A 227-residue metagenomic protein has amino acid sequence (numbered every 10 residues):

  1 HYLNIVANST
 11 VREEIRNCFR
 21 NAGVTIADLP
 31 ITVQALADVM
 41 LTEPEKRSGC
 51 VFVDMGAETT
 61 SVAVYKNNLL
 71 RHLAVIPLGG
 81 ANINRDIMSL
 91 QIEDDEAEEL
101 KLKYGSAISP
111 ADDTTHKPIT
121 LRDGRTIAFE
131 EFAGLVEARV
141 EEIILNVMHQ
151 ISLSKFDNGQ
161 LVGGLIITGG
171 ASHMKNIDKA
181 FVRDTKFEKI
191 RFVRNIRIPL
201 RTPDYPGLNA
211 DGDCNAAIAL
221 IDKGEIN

Functional and structural regions predicted by a protein language model:
H1-C50, A107-D113, I119-A133, F156-D157 (+1 more regions): Nucleotide/phosphate-binding catalytic cleft detector across ATP-hydrolyzing and phosphate-transferring enzymes
N8-I31, N67-S109: Glycine-rich phosphate-binding loop plus the immediately following alpha-helix
F19, D54, I87, V147 (+2 more regions): Residue-level signature of catalytic and energy-coupling elements of molecular machines, predominantly ATP/GTP-dependent
E43-H72, I87: Gly/Thr-rich phosphate-binding beta-strand-loop-beta motif of the actin/hexokinase/Hsp70
M88-F156, Q160: Gly/charged contiguous loops adjacent to phosphate- or pyrophosphate-bearing nucleotide/cofactor binding elements
S106-I108, G159-D184: Glycine-rich phosphate-binding loops at beta-strand->alpha-helix junctions
I177-I198, Y205: Catalytic phosphate/nucleotide-handling subdomain of diverse soluble enzymes
V193-N227: Glycine-rich phosphate-binding/hydrolytic loop that grips phosphoryl groups
